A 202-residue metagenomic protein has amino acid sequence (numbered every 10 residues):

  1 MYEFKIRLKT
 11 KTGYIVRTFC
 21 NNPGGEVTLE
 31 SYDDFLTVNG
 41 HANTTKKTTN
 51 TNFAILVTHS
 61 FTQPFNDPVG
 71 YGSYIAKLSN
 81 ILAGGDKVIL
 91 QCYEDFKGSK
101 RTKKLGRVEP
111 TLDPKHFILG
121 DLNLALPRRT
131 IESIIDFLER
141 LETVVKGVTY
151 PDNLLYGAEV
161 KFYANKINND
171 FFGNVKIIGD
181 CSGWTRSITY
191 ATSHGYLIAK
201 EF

Functional and structural regions predicted by a protein language model:
M1-F202: Residues forming the flavin
